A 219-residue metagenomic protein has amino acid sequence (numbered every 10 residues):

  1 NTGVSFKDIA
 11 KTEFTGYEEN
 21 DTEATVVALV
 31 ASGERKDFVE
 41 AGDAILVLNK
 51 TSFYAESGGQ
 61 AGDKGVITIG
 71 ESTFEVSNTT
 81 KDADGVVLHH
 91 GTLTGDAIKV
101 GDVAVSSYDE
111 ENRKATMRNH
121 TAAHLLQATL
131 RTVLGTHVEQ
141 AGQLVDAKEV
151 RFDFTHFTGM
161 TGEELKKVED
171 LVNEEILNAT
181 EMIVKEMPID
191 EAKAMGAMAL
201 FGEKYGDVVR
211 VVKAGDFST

Functional and structural regions predicted by a protein language model:
N1-T219: A glycine- and charged-residue-rich anion-binding loop/surface
